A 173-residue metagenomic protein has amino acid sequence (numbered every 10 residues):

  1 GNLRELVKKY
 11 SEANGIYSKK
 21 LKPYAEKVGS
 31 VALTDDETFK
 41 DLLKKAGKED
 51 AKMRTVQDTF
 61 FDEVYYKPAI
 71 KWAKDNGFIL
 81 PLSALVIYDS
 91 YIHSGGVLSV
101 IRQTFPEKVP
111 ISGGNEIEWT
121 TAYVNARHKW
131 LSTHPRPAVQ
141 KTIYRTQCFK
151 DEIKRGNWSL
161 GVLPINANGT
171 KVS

Functional and structural regions predicted by a protein language model:
G1-V86, K171: Acidic, aromatic-lined catalytic clefts of primarily extracellular/periplasmic carbohydrate-active enzymes that remodel
W72, S94-Q103, V109-I111: Substrate-binding/catalytic groove segments of enzymes that remodel or degrade extracellular structural polymers
L82-G96, T121-H128: Acidic helix/loop microenvironments that form the catalytic cleft of cell-wall polysaccharide enzymes
P106-S173: Low-complexity, Gly/Ser/Thr/Pro-rich intrinsically disordered linker/tail segments
